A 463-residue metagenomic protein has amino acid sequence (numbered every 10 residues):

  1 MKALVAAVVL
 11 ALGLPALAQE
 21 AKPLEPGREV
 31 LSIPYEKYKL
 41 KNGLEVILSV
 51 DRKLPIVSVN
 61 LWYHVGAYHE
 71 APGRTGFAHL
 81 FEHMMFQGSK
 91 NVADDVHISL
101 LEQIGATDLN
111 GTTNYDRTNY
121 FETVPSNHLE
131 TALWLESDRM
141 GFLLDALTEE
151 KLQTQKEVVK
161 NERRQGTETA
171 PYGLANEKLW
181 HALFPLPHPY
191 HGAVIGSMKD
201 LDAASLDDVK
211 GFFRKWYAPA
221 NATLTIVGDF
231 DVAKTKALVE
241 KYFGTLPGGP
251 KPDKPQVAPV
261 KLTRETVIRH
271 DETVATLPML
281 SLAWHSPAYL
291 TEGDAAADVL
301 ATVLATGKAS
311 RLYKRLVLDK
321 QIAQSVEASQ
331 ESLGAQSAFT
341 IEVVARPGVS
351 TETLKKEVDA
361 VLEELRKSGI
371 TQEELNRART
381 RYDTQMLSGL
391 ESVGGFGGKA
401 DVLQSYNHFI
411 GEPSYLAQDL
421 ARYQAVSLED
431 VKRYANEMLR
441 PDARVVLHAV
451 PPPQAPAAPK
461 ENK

Functional and structural regions predicted by a protein language model:
A3-G13: Sec-dependent N-terminal signal peptides
A11, P15-L48, D231-E272, M279 (+2 more regions): Proteolytic maturation boundary segments
E20-E36, H181-A222, K254-P259, A288 (+3 more regions): Histidine-acidic residue clusters that define the catalytic metal-binding segment of zinc metallopeptidase domains
I47-S49, L54-P72, G76-L80, D94-F142 (+6 more regions): M16 family metallopeptidases and their MPP-like homologs
F77-M85, L300: Active-site His/Glu-centered metal-binding helix of metallohydrolases
Q87-K90, G141-E150, I370-T371: Short, polar/flexible loop-turn hinges at active-site or ligand-entry regions and domain interfaces
E149, K156, K210-Y242, A443: Non-catalytic, conformational "gating/processing" segments within enzyme and secreted inhibitor domains
R164, T169, H181, K251-A309 (+1 more regions): His/Glu-based metal-binding/catalytic segments typifying zinc-dependent metallopeptidases
